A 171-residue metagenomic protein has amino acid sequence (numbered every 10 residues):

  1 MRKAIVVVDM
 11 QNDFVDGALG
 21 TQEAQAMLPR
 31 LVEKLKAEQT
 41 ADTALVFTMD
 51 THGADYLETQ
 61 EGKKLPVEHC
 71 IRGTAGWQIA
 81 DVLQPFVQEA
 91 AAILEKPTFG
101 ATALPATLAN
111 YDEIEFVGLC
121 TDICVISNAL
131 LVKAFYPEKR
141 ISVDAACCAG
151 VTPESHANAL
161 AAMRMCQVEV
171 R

Functional and structural regions predicted by a protein language model:
M1-I93, S142, V151, A157 (+2 more regions): Active-site acidic carboxylates
Q11-N12, H52, T98, T121-I123 (+2 more regions): Short, glycine/serine-rich, charged loops/turns that create anion-binding and catalytic segments at active sites
L19, E58-Q60, A106, S127-L130: Short amphipathic alpha-helical segments
E33-A37, I126-Y136: Histidine-anchored nucleotide/phosphate-binding helix
T43, D112, K139: Short acidic/polar active-site loop segments enriched in Thr and Asp
G73-I123: Internal catalytic-core helix/loop-beta-alpha segment that presents or stabilizes conserved functional determinants
E115-L119, K139-V151, R171: A short glycine-rich beta-strand->turn/loop micro-motif centered on a GG-aromatic cluster
V125, T152-P153: Alpha-helix N-cap/helix-start motif
